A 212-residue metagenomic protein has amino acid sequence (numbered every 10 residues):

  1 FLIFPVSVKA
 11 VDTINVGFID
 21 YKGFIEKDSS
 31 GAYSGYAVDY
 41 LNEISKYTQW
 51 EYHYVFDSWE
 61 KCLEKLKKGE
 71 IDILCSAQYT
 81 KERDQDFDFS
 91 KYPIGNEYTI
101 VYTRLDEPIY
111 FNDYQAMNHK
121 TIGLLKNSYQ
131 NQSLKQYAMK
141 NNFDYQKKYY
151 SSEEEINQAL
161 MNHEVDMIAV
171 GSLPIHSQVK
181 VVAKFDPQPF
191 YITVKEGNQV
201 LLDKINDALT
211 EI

Functional and structural regions predicted by a protein language model:
A10-Q85, L124, K140-Q158: Extracytoplasmic small-molecule ligand-binding "clamshell" domains of the periplasmic binding protein/Venus flytrap
V11-D12, F185-I212: An extracytoplasmic/periplasmic, membrane-proximal ligand-sensing/linker region
I14-I19, Y102, K120-L125, I168 (+1 more regions): Short, well-ordered beta-strand segments
V38, N42, K46-Y47, E51-A116 (+2 more regions): Acidic, polar ligand-binding/catalytic clefts
I44, L66-K67, M117, A159-M161 (+2 more regions): Hydrophobic residues within well-ordered alpha-helices
E70, T121, E164: Conserved functional loop/turn residues at catalytic and ligand-binding sites
G123-A138: Secondary-structure junction motif
